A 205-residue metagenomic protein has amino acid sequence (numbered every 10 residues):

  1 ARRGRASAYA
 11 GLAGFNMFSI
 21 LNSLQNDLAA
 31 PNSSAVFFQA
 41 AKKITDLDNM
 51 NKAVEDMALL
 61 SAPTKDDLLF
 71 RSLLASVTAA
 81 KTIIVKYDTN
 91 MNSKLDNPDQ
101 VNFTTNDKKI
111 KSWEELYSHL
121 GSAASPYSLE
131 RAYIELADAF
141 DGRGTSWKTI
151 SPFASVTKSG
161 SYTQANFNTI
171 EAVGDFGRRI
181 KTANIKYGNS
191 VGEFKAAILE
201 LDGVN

Functional and structural regions predicted by a protein language model:
R3-G11, L73, V77-T78: "A position-specific structural signal for the A-helix of alpha-solenoid helical repeats
A10-T64, A80-L199: Short coil/linker segments at helix-helix boundaries
P63-L69, L73: Long alpha-helical scaffold regions
L201-N205: Extended, compositionally biased alpha-helical segments that mediate assembly or anchoring
